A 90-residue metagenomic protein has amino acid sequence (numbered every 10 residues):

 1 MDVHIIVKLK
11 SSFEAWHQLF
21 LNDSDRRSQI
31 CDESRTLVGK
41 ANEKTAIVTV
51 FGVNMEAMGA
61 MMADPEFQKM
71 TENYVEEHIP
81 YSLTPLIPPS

Functional and structural regions predicted by a protein language model:
D2-L9, V38-D64: Short, well-ordered beta-strand segments in beta-rich or mixed alpha/beta enzyme and ligand-binding folds
K8-L19: Short, surface-exposed ligand-recognition loops at beta-strand->loop->(often short) alpha-helix junctions that present
L21-T36, F51-T84: An amphipathic, aromatic/His-enriched active-site/gating alpha helix that lines ligand/cofactor pockets
P85-S90: Short, low-order "capping/linker" segments at domain edges
